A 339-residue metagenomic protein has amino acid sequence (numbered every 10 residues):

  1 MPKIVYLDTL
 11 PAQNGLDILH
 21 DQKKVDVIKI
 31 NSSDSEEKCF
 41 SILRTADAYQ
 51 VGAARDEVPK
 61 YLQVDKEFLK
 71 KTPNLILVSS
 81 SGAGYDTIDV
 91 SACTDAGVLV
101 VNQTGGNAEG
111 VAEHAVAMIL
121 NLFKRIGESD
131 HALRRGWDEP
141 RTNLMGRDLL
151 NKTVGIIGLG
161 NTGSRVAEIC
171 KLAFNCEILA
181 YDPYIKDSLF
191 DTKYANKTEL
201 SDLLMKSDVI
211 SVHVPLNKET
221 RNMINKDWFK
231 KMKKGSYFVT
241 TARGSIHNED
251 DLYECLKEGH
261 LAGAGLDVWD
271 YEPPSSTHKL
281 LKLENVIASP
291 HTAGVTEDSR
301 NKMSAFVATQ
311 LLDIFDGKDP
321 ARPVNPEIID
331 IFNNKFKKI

Functional and structural regions predicted by a protein language model:
M1-E57, L179, F315, I331-I339: N-terminal glycine-/charge-rich "phosphate-binding" loop or analogous flexible N-terminal tail
G15-D21, I88-D95, I185-K193, S275-L281: Short loop/helix-cap segments at secondary-structure boundaries that form the rim of catalytic
E37-R44, E67, E199-D202: Short amphipathic alpha-helix with an adjacent loop that forms part of the alpha/beta core around
A46-D130: Phosphate/diphosphate ligand-binding glycine-rich loop within oxidoreductases
A54, Y61-D65, C176-L179, P183-K279 (+1 more regions): Rossmann-like adenosine-cofactor binding region
A96, T104-T153, R165-A173, R322-V324: Phosphate-binding beta-alpha-beta segment of Rossmann-like dinucleotide-binding domains, i.e., the NAD(P)
V100, G235-Y237, T241-I339: Rossmann-like dinucleotide-binding domain for NAD(H)/NADP(H)
L159-G160: Glycine-rich Rossmann-fold phosphate-binding loop(s) that bind the pyrophosphate of adenine dinucleotide cofactors
